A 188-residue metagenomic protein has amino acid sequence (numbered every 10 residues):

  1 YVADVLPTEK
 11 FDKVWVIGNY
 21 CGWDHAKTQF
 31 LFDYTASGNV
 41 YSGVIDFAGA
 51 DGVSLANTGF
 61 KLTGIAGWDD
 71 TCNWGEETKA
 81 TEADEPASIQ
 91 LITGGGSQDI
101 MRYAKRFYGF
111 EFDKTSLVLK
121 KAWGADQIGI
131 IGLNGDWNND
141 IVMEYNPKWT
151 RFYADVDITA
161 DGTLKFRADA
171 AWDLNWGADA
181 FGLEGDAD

Functional and structural regions predicted by a protein language model:
Y1-D188: Insoluble glucan recognition modules
